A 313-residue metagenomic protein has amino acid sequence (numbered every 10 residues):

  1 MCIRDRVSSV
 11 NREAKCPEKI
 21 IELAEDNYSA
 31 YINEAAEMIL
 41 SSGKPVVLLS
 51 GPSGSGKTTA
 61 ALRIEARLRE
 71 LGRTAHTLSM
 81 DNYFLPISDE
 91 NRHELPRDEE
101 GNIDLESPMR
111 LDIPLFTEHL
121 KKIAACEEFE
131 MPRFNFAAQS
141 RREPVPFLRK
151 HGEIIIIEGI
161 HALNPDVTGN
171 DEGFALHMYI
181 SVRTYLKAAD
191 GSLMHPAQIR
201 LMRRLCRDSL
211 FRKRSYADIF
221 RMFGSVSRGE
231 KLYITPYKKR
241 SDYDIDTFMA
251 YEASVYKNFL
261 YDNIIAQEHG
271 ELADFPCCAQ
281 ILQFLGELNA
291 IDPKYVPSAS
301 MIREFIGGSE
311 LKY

Functional and structural regions predicted by a protein language model:
M1-I3: Short, small-residue-biased leader/transition segments that mark boundaries at the very start of proteins
P17, E22, A162-Y313: Conserved NTP phosphate-binding and transfer environment spanning the P-loop NTPase/kinase superfamily
E18-S42: N-terminal pre-Walker A segment at the start of P-loop NTPase domains
S41-G43, L115-F174, I219-Y237, E252: Glycine-rich phosphate-binding loop used to anchor ATP phosphates in small-molecule kinases, encompassing both
V47-L49: Hydrophobic anchor at the beta1->P-loop junction of P-loop NTPases
K57: Conserved lysine of the Walker
A60, I64, S79: Hydrophobic positions on the alpha1 helix immediately C-terminal to the Walker A/P-loop
H76, L85-A137: Conserved nucleotide-sensing/catalytic segment adjacent to the nucleotide-binding pocket in NTP-handling enzymes
